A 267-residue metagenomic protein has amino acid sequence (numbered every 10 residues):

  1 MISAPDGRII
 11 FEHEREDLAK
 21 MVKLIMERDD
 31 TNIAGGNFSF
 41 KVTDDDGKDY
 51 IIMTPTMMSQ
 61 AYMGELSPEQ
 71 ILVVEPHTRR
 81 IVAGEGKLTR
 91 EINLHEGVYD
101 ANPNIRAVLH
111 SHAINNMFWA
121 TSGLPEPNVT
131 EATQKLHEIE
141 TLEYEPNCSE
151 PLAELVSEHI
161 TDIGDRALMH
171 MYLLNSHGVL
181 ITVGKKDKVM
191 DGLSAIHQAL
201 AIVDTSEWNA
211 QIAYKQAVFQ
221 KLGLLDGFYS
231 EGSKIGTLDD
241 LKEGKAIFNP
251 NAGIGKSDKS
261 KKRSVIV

Functional and structural regions predicted by a protein language model:
M1-V267: Glycine-rich flexible loops
